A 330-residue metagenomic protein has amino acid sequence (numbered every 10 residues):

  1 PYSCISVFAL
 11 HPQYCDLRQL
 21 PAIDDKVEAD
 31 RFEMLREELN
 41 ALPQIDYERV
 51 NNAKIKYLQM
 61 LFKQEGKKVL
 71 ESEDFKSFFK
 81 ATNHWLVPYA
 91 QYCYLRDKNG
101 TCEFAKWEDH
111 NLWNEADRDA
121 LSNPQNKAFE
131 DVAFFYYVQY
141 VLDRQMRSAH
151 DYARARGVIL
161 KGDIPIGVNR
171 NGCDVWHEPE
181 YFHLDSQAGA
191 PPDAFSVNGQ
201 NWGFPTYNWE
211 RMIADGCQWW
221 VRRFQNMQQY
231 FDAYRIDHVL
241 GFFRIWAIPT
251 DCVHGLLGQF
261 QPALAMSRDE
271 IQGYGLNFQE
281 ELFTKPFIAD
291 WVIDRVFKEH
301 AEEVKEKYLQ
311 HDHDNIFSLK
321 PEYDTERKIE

Functional and structural regions predicted by a protein language model:
P1-E330: Catalytic cores of glycan-processing enzymes that make or break glycosidic bonds
